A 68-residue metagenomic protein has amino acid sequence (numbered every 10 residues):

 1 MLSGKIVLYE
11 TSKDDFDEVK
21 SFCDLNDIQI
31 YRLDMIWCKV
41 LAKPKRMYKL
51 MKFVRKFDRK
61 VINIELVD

Functional and structural regions predicted by a protein language model:
M1-T11, C38: Short glycine-/aliphatic-rich beta-strand segments at the starts of folded cytosolic domains
I6, E10, D24-D27, D58-R59: Short, flexible coil/linker elements and helix-boundary hinge sites characteristic of intrinsically disordered
E10, D15-E18: Amphipathic, interaction-prone secondary-structure segments
D17-V54: Acidic, low-complexity, intrinsically disordered interaction modules
Q29-L33, K56-D68: Conserved short beta-strand edge segments in small beta-sheet-based binding/regulatory domains
